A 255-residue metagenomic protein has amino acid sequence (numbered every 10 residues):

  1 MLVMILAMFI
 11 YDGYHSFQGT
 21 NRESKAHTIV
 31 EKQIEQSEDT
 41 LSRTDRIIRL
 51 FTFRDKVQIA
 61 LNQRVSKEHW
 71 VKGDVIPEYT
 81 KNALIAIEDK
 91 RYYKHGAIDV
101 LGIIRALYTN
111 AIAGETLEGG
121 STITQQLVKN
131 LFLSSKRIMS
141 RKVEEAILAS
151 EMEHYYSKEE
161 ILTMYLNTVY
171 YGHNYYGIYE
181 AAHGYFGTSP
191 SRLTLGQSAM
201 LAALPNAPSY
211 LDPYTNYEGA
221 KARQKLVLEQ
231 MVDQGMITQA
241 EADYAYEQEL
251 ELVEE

Functional and structural regions predicted by a protein language model:
M1-E255: Juxtamembrane regions of bacterial inner-membrane/periplasmic proteins, predominantly the peptidoglycan biogenesis
